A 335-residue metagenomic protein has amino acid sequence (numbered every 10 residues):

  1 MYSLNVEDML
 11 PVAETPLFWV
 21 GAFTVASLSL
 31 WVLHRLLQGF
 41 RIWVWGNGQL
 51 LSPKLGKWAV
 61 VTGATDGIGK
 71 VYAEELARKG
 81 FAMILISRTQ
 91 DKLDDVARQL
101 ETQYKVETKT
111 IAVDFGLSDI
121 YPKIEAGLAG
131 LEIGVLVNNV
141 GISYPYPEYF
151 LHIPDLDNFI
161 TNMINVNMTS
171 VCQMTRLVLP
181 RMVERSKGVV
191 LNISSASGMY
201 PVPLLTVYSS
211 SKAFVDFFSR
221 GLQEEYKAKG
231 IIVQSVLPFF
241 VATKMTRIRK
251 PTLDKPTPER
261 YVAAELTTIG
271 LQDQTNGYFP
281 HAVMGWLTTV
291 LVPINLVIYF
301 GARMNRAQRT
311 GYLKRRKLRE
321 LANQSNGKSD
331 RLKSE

Functional and structural regions predicted by a protein language model:
Q38-I84: Canonical Rossmann dinucleotide-binding motif of NAD(H)/NADP(H)-dependent dehydrogenases/reductases, specifically
T62, A112, I133-Y144, N167 (+2 more regions): Rossmann-fold scaffold of SDR-type NAD(P)-dependent oxidoreductases
K79-D95: Conserved glycine-rich Rossmann-like NAD(P)H-binding loop of the short-chain dehydrogenase/reductase
E101-S118: Rossmann-fold cofactor-recognition segment
I133, I142, L151-C172, V183 (+2 more regions): Catalytic Tyr-X3-Lys loop
T175, S211: Active-site helix of classical SDR
S195: Residue(s) in the substrate-gating loop at a strand-loop-helix junction that position the organic substrate next
F217, Q223-Y299: SDR active-site lid
